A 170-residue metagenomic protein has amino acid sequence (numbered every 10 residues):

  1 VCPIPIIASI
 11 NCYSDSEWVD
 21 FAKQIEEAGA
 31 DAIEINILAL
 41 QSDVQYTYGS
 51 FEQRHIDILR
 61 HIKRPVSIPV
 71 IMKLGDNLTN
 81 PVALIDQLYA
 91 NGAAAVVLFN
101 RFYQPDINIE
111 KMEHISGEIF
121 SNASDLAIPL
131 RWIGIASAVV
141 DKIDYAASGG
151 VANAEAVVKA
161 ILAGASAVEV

Functional and structural regions predicted by a protein language model:
V1: Glycine-rich, positively charged N-terminal anion/phosphate-binding segment
I4-I7, N11-A147, A152-V170: Alpha/beta enzyme core
